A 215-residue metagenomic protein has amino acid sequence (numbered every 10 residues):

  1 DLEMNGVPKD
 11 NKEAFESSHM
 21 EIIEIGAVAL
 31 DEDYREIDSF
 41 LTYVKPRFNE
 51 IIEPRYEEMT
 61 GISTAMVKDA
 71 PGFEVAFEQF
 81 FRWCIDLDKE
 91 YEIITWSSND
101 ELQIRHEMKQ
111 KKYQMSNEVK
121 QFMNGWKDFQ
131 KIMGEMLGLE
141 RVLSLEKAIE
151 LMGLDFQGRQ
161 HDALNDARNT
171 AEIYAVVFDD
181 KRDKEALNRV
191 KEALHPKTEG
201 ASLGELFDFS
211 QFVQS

Functional and structural regions predicted by a protein language model:
L2-E101, R105: Conserved non-catalytic scaffold segment of RNase H-like nuclease domains
M4-G6, K131, N169: Short, glycine/acidic-enriched loop or turn micro-motifs at the edges of active sites
V44, I51, E57-T60, T64-V67 (+1 more regions): Active-site-proximal helix-loop-helix substrate-binding element of RNase H-like nuclease domains
N99-N124: Substrate-recognition/cap helix-loop segment adjacent to the acidic, metal-dependent catalytic center of Asp-based
E107-K111, L151, V176-D180: Active-site catalytic microenvironments for nucleophilic, acid-base chemistry
M123-I132: A contiguous pocket-lining binding segment that forms or flanks enzyme active sites
D162-A175: Acidic, divalent-metal-coordinating active-site segment for phosphoryl/phosphodiester hydrolysis, typified by short
E172-S215: Acidic two-metal-ion nuclease catalytic site recognized across multiple nuclease folds, prominently DnaQ/RNase D-T
